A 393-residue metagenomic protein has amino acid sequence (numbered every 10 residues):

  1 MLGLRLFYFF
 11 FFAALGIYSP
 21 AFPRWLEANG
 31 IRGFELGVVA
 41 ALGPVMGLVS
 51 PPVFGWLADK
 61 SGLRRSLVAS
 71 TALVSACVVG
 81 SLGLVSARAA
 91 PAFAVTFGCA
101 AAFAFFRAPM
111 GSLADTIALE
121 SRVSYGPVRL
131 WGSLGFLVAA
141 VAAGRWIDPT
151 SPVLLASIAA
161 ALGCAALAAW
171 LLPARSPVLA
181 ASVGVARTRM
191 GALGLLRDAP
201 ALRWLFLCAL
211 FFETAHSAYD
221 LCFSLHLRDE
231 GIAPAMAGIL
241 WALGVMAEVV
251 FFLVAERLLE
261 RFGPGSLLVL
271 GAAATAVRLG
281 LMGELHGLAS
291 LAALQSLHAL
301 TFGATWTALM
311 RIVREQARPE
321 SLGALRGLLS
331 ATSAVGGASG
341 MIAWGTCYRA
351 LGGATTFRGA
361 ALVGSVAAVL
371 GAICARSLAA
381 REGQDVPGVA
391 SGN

Functional and structural regions predicted by a protein language model:
M1-P44, A201-L240: Helix-loop boundary and gating motifs at the non-cytosolic
F9, V78, P91-G111, L210 (+1 more regions): Hydrophobic core of transmembrane alpha-helices in multi-pass small-molecule transporters, especially MFS/SLC-type
F22, R107-R122, A304-A317: Intracellular juxtamembrane helix-capping segments at the cytosolic ends of symmetry-related transmembrane helices
L26-E27, L57-A58, L130, R145-D148 (+3 more regions): Interfacial helix-cap and linker-helix signal at transmembrane-aqueous boundaries of multi-pass secondary transporters
V49-L63, I147, F251-P264, Y348-R349: Helix-to-loop junctions at the C-terminal end of transmembrane segments in multipass secondary transporters
R64, R145-A161, T346-G364: A membrane-interface helix-boundary motif in multi-pass transporters
L73-A89, A274-H286: C-terminal ends and interior cores of transmembrane alpha-helices in multi-pass membrane transporters/permeases
L172-L207: Juxtamembrane intracellular "pre-TM" segments in multi-pass secondary transporters
